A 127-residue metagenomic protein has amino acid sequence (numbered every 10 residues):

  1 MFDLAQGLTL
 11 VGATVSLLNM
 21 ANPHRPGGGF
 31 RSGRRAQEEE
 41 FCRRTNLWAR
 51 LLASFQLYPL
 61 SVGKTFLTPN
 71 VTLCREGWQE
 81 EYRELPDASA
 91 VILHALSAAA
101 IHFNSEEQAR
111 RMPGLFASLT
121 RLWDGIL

Functional and structural regions predicted by a protein language model:
M1-L127: Macrodomain-like recognition of ADP-ribose-binding/processing modules
